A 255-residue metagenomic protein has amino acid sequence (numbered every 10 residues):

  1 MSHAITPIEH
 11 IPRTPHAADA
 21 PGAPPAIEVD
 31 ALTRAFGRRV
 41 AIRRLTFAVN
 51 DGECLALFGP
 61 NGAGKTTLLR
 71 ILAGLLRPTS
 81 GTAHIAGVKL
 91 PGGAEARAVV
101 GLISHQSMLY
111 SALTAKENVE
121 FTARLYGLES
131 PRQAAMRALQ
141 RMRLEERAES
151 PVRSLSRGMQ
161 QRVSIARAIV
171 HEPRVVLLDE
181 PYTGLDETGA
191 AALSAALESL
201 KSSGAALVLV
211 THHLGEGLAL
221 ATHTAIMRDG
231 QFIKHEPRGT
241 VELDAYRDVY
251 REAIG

Functional and structural regions predicted by a protein language model:
F58-P60: The feature captures the beta-strand-to-loop junction immediately N-terminal to the Walker
A73: Helix-to-loop junction immediately C-terminal to a conserved catalytic motif
G81-G92, A96, K234: Conserved ABC transporter NBD signature motif
E120, R124-R147: Conserved ABC ATPase "signature" region
E172: Conserved catalytic motifs of ABC-family nucleotide-binding domains
V176-D179: Catalytic Walker B motif of ABC-type/P-loop ATPase nucleotide-binding domains
T211-H212: H-loop/switch region of ABC-family ATPase nucleotide-binding domains
